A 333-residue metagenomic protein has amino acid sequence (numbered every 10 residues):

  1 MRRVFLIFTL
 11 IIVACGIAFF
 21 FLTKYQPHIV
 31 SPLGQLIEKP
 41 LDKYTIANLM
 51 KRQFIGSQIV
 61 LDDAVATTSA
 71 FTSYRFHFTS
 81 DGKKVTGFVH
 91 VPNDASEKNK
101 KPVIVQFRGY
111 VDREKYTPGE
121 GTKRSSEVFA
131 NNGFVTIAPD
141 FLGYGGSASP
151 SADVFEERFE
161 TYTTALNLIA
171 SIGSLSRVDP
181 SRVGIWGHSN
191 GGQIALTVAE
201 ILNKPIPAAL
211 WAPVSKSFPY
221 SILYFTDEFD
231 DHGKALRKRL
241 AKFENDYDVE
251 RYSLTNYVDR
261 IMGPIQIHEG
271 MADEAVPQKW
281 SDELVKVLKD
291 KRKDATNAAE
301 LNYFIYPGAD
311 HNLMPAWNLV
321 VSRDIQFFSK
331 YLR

Functional and structural regions predicted by a protein language model:
M1-A70: N-terminal targeting or regulatory segments adjacent to alpha/beta-hydrolase or S9 domains
Q53-K98: N-terminal cap/lid segment of alpha/beta-hydrolase-fold proteins
S96-K101, F107-A148, F218: Short substrate-entry loop that stabilizes the transition state in hydrolases
F155-S176: Alpha/beta-hydrolase active-site loop
L196-F243: Hydrolase active-site cap/lid region
I261, I267-E269, D273: Short beta-strand/loop motif that positions the catalytic acidic residue of the alpha/beta-hydrolase fold
G263, P277-V287: Short alpha-helix in the alpha/beta-hydrolase fold that links the catalytic acid
K293-R333: C-terminal catalytic histidine-bearing segment of alpha/beta-hydrolase fold enzymes
